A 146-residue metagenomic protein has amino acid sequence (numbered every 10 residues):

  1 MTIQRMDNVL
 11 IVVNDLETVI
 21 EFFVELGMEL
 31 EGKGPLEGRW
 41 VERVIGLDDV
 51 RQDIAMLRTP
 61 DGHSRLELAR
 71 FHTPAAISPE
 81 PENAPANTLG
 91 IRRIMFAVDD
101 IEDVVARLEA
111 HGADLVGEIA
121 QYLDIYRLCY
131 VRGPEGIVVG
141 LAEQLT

Functional and structural regions predicted by a protein language model:
M1-I20, L26-G32, I91-F96, L145-T146: N-terminal beta-strand motif that seeds the catalytic metal site of vicinal oxygen chelate
T2, K33-P35, D53-M56, S64-A69 (+4 more regions): Vicinal oxygen chelate
V12-H63, A110, C129: Core segments of cupin and vicinal oxygen chelate
D15-L16, T73, I101: A generic "binding-loop/recognition-motif" signal
G38-R43, A75-P81: A short, acidic/glycine-rich surface segment
I45, L89, V139: Short glycine-rich loop/turn motifs that provide flexible caps or phosphate-binding loops at active sites
V50, N87-T88: Short, low-complexity disordered segments enriched in Ser/Pro/Gly and basic
H72-I77, T88: Glycine-rich, pocket-lining loop/helix-strand segments that form or immediately flank
